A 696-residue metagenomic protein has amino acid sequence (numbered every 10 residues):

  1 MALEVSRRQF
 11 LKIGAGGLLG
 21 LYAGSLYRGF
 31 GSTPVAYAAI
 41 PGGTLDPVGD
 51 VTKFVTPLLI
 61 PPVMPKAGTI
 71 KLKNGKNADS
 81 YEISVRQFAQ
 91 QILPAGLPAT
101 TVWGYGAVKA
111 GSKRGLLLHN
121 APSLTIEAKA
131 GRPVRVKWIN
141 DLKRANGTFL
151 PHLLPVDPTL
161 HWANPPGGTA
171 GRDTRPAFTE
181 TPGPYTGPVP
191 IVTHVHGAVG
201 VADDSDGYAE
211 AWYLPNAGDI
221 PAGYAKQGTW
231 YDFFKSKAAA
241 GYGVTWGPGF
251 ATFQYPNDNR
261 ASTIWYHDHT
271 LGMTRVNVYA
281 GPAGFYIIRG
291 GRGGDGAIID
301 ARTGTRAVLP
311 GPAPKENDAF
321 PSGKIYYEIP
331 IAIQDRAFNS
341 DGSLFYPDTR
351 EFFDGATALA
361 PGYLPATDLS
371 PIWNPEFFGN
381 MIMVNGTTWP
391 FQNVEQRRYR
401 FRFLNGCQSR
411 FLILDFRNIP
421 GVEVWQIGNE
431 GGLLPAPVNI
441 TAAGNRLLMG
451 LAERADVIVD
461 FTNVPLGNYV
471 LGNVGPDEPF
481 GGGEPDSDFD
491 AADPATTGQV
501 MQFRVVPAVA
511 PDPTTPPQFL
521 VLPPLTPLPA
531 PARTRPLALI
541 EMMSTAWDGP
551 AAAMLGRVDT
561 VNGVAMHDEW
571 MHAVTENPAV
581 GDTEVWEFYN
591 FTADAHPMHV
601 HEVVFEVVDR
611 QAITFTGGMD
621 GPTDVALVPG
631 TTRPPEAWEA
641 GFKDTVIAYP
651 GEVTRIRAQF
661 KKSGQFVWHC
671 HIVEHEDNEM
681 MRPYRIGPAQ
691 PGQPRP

Functional and structural regions predicted by a protein language model:
A2-Q9, I13-H194, A198-D219, Y231-D232 (+7 more regions): N-terminal, post-signal-peptide metal-ligating segments of extracellular/periplasmic oxidoreductases, dominated by
I83, V136, D268, F403 (+4 more regions): Divalent metal-coordination and catalytic microenvironments
W138-L142, N405-C407, F588-T592: Asparagine-centered strand-capping/turn motif at beta-strand->loop junctions
N146-L153, R410-F416, H596-V600: Short, hydrophobic/aromatic beta-strand segments
A170-G296, N439-F503, T592-H596, T632-P696: Extracellular/periplasmic metallocenter environments
G197-P221, A225, I333-A337, D341 (+2 more regions): Histidine- and aromatic-rich segments of cupredoxin/plastocyanin-like copper-binding domains
R417-L433, F591-E636, V673-E676, R685-Q690: Active/binding-pocket-proximal capping segment
P536-V607, D644-S663, W668-I672: C-terminal substrate/ligand-recognition segments
